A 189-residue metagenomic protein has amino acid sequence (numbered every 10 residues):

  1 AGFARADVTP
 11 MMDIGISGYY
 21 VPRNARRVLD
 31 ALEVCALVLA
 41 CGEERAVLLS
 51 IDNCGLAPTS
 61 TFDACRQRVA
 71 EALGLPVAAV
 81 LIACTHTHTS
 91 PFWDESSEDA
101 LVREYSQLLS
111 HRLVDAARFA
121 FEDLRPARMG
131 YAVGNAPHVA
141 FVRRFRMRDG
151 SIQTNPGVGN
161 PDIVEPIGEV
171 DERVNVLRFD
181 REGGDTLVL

Functional and structural regions predicted by a protein language model:
A1-A83, T87-L189: Conserved beta-alpha junction segments in alpha/beta enzyme cores
